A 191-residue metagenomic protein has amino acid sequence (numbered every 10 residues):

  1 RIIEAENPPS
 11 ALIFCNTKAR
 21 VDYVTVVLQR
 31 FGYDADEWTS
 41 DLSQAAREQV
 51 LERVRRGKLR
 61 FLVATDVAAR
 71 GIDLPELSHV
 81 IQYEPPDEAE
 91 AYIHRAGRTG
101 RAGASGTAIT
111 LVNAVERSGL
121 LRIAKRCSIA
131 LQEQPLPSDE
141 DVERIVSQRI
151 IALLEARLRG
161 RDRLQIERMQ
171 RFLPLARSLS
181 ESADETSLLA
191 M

Functional and structural regions predicted by a protein language model:
R1-I3, V50-L51: Conserved alpha-helical scaffold flanking the Walker A/P-loop in AAA+ ATPase domains
I2, E6-V26, F31, A35-W38: Conserved strand-helix element at the start of the C-terminal RecA-like helicase core
C15, T65-D66, P135: Short secondary-structure boundary segments
T17, R47-E48, E143: Short Asp/Glu-rich motifs
K18, S43, A69, S138-D139: Positions that flank functional sites
V26-I129: Conserved RecA-like helicase motor core of SF1/SF2 enzymes
A104-M191: Arginine-glycine-biased low-complexity disordered regions
